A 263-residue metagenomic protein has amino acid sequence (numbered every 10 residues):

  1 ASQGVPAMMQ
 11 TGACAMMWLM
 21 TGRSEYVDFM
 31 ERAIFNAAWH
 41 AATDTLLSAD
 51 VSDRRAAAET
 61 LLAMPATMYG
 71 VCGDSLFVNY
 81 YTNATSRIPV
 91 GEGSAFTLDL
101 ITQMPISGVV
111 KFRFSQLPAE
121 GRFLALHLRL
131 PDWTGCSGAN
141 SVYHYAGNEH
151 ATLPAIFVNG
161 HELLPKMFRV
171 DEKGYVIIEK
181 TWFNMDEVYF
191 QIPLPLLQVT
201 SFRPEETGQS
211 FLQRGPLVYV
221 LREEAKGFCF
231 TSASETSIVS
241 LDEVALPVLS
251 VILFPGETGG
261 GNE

Functional and structural regions predicted by a protein language model:
S2-L19, R54-P65, L124: Well-ordered alpha-helical segments within folded domains of soluble proteins
G4-T43: Catalytic-core region of carbohydrate-active enzymes that cleave or remodel glycosidic bonds
V27-W39, L46-A119, G135-V158, E162-L164 (+4 more regions): C-terminal beta-rich recognition modules with glycine/proline-rich loops and embedded aromatic residues
P118-L126: Extended extracellular/luminal ectodomain segments enriched in beta-structured repeat modules
